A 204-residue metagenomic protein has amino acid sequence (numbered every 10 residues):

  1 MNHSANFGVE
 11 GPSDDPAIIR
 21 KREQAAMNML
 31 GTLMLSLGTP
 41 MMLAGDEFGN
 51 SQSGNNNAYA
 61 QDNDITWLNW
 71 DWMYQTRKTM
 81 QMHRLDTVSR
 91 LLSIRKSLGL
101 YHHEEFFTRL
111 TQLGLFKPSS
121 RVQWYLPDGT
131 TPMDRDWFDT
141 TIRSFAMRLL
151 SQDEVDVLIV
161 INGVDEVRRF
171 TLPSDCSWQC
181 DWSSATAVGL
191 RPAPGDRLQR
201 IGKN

Functional and structural regions predicted by a protein language model:
M1-I18: Alpha-amylase-like alpha-glycosidases and glucanotransferases acting on alpha-linked glucans and related
S13, I18-M27, T32-F48, Q52-N204: Carbohydrate-interacting/catalytic domains
